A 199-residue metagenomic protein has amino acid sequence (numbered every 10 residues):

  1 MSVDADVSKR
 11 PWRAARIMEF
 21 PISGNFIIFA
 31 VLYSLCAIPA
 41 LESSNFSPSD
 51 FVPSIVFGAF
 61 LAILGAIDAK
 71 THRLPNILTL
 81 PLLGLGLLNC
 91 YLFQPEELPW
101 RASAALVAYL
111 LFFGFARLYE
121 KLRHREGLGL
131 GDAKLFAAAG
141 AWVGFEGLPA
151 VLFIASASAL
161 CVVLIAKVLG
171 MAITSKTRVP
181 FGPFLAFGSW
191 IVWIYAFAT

Functional and structural regions predicted by a protein language model:
M1-T199: A membrane-topology feature that recognizes alpha-helical transmembrane segments and their immediate juxtamembrane
